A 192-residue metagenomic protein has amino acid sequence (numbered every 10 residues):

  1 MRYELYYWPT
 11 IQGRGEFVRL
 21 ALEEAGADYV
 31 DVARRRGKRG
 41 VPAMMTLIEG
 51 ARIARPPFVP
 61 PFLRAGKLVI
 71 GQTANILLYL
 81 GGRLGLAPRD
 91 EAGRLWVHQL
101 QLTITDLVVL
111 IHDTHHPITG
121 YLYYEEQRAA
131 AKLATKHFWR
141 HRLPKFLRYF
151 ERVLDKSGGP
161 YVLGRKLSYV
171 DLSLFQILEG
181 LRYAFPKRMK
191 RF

Functional and structural regions predicted by a protein language model:
M1-H137, H141: GST-like domain detector, emphasizing the conserved glutathione-binding G-site in the N-terminal thioredoxin-like
A65-K67, G164, K190-F192: Conserved, non-catalytic sequence blocks in retroelement Pol enzymes and Pol-derived host proteins
G81, E151-D155, L178: Amphipathic, well-packed alpha-helical segments that form the structural scaffold of globular domains
L86, R152-R165: Surface-exposed helix-capping loop/turn segments at secondary-structure junctions
V97, Y161-R188: GST superfamily/GST-like fold recognition
T103-D106, R152, G180: Glycine-rich, acidic and aromatic/proline-enriched surface loops and short helix-turn segments that act as binding
A130, F185-F192: A short acidic/glycine-rich loop-to-helix N-cap element
K136-D155: Amphipathic alpha-helical packing segments from all-alpha helical-bundle domains
